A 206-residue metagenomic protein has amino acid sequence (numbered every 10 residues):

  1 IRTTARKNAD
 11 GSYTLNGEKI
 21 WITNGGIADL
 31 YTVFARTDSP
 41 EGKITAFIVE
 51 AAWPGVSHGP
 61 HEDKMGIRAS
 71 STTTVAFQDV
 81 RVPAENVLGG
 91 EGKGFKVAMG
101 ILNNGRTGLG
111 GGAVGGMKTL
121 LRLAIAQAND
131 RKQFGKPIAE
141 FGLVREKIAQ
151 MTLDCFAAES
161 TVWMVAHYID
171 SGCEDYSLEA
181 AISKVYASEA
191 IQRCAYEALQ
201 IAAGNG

Functional and structural regions predicted by a protein language model:
I1, I27-D29, K43, A52 (+4 more regions): A generic structural signal for well-ordered coil/turn residues at beta-strand boundaries that shape enzyme active-site
A5-R6: A structural signal for short hydrophobic beta-strand segments in well-ordered beta-sheet cores
S12, N16-H58: A short core secondary-structure module
T23-L30, F95, T107, C155 (+2 more regions): Internal helix-loop-helix
S57-F156, A181, V185: Glycine-rich beta->alpha junctions and the first turn(s) of the following alpha-helix
I67, S171-E174, L178-G206: Alpha-helix capping/hinge segments and adjacent helical runs
Q127-G135, V165-G172, I201: Secondary-structure edge/capping motif, primarily at the C-terminal ends of alpha-helices and the immediately following
V144-Q150, D154, S160, M164 (+3 more regions): Acidic/histidine-rich catalytic neighborhood
